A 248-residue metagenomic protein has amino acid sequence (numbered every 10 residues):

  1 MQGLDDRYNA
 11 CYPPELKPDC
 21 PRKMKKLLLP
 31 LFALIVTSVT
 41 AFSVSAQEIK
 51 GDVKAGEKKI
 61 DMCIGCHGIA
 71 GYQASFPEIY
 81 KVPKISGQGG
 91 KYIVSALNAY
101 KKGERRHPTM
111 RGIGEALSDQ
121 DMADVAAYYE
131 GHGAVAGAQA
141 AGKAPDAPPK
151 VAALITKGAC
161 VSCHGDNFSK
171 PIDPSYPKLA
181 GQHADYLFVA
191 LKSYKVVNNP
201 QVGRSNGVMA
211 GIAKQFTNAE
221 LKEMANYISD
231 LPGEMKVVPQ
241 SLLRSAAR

Functional and structural regions predicted by a protein language model:
G3-K23: Short, Lys/Arg-enriched N-terminal segments with co-localized hydrophobic residues within the first ~10-30 amino acids
K23-L31: Bacterial N-terminal signal peptides that target proteins for export
P30-V39: Bacterial N-terminal signal peptides
A41-S43: N-terminal signal peptide c-region/cleavage motif recognized by signal peptidases
Q47, I69, I113, D166 (+4 more regions): Residue-level hotspots at or immediately adjacent to binding/recognition sites across diverse folds
E48-Q73, G142-F168, H183, S241 (+1 more regions): Sequence/structural segment immediately N-terminal to covalent heme-attachment motifs in c-type and related
V53, E57, G71-Y100, R111-A116 (+4 more regions): Gly/Gly-Pro-rich "capping" loops immediately C-terminal to redox-active cysteine motifs in periplasmic/lumenal
E115-A138, I212-L242: C-terminal capping alpha-helices of c-type cytochrome domains
